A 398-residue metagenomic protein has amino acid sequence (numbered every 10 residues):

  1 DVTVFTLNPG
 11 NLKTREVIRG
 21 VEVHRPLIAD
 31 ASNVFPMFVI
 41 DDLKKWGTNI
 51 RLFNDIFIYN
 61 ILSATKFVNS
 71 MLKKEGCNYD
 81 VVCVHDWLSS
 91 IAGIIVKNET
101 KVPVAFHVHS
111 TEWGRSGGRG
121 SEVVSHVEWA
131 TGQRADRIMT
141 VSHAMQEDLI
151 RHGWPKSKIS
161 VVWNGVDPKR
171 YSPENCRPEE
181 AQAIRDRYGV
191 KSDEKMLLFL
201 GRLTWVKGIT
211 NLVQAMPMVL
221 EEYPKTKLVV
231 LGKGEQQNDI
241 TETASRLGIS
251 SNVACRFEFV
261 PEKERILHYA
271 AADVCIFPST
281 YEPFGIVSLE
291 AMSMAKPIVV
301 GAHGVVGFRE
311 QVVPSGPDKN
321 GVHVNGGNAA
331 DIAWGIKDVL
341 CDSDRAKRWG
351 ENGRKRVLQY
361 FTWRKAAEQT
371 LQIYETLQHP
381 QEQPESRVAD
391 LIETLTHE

Functional and structural regions predicted by a protein language model:
T3-C77: A conserved catalytic-core segment of Leloir-type glycosyltransferases
N8, A144, G165, F259: Carbohydrate-associated surface elements
K195-M218, E235-N238, A330: A conserved mid-protein helix/loop that constitutes part of the nucleotide-sugar donor-binding site
G232, N238-F259: Nucleotide-activated donor-binding/catalytic signature segment of Leloir-type glycosyltransferases, i.e., the conserved
N238-D239, R309-K337, D344-K347: Change "using UDP/GDP/dTDP sugars" to "using nucleotide sugars
L267-A272: Short alpha-helical donor nucleotide-sugar binding micro-motif in glycosyltransferases
T280: Aromatic "clamp/platform" in nucleotide-sugar-dependent glycosyltransferases that forms part of the donor/acceptor
P297-G307, V312: Short hydrophobic beta-strand element within catalytic cores of glycosyltransferases and related nucleotide-activated
